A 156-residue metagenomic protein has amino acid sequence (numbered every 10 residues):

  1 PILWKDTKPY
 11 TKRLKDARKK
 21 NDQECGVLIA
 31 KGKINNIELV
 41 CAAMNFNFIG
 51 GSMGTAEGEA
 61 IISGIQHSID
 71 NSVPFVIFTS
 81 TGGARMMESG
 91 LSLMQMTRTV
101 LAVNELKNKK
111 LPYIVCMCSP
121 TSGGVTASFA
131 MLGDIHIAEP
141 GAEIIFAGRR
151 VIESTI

Functional and structural regions predicted by a protein language model:
P1-Q23, K31-I34: Intrinsically disordered, low-complexity segments enriched in small/flexible residues
L14, A43-S52: Short, basic, glycine/proline-bearing loop/turn elements
N21-G26, G51-Q66: Glycine-rich anion/phosphate-binding loops
L28-K31, V40-A42, V76-I77, V115 (+2 more regions): Structured core elements
I34-M44, A60-R85: A structural preference for short, pocket-lining loop segments at secondary-structure junctions
F46, G54-I62, S92-M96, A102: Conserved mixed alpha/beta catalytic, RNA-binding, or beta-rich assembly cores of soluble enzyme, regulatory
I49-M53, R85-E88: A generic structural signal for short coil/turn motifs at secondary-structure boundaries
G82-I156: Conserved catalytic cores of soluble enzyme domains, especially glycine-rich substrate-binding beta-alpha loops
